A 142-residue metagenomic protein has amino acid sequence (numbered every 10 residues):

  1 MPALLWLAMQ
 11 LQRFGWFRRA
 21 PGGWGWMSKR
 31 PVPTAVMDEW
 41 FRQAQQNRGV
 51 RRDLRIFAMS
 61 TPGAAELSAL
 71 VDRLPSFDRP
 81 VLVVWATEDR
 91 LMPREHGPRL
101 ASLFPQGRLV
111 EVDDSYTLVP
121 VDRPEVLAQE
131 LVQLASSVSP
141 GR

Functional and structural regions predicted by a protein language model:
M1-L103, V110-E111, V132-S139: Flexible "cap/lid" subdomain of the alpha/beta-hydrolase fold that forms the substrate-access gate
S115-A128: Catalytic histidine-centered segment of alpha/beta-hydrolase-like enzymes
